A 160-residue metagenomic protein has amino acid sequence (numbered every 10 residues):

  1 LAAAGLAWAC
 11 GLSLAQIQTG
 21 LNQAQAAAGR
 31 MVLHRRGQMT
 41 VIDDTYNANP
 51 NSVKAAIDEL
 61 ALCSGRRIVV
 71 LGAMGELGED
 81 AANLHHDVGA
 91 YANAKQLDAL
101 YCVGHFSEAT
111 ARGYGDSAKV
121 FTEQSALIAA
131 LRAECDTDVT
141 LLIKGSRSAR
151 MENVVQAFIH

Functional and structural regions predicted by a protein language model:
A2-H160: ATP-dependent carboxylate-amine ligase
